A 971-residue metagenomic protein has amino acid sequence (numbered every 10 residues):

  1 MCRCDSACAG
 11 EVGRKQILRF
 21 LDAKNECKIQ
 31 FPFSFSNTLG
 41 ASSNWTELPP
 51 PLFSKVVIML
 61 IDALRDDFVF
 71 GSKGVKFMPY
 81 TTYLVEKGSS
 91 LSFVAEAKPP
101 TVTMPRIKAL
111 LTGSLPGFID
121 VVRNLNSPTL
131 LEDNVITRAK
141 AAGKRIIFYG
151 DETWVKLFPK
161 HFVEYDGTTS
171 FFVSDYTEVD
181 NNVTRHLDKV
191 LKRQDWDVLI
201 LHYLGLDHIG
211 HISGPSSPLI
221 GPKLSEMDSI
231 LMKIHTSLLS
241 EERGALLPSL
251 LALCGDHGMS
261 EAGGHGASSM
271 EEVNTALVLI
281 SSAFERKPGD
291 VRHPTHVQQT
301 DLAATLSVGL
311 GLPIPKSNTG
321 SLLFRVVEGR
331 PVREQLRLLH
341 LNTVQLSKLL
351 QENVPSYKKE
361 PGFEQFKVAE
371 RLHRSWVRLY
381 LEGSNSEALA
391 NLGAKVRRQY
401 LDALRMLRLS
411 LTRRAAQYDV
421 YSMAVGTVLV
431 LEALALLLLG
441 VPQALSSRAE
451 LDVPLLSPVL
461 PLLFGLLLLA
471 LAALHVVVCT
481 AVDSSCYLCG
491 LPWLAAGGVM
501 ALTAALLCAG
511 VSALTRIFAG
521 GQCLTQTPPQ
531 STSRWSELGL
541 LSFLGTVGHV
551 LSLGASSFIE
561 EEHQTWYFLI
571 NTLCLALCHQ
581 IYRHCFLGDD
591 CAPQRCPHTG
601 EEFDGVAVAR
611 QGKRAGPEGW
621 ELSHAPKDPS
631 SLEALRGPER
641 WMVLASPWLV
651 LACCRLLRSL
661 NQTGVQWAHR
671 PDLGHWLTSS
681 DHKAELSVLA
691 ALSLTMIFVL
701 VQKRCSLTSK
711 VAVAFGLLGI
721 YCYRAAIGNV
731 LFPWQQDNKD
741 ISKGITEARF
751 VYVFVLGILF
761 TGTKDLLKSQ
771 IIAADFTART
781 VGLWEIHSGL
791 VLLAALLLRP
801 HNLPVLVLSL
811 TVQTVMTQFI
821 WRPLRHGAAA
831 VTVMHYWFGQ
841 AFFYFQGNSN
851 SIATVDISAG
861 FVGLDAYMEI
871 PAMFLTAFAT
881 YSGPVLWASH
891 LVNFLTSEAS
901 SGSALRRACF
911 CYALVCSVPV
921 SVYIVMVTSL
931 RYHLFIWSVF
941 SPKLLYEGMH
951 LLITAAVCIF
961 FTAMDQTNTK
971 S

Functional and structural regions predicted by a protein language model:
M1-F31, F53-I58, R65-V198, L204-I212 (+1 more regions): Active-site-proximal alpha/beta segments of enzymes that process anionic O-linked groups
C2-Q16, E26-K28, R413-S971: Alpha-helical transmembrane segments of integral membrane proteins
P49-L52, T177-K192, D197-L199, L206-G263: A long, amphipathic alpha-helix that forms part of the scaffold/cap immediately adjacent to metal-dependent active
I119-D120, T168-F171, I212-S217, S260-G263 (+2 more regions): Flexible glycine/proline-enriched surface loops and loop-helix/loop-strand junctions
L253-V291, E334-L336: Histidine-centered active-site microenvironments of extracellular/periplasmic hydrolases and transferases
G266-A276, S281-E285, Q299, Y752 (+3 more regions): Active-site neighborhoods of enzymes that stabilize oxyanions during catalysis
S268, K287-L302, S307-G329, E334-N342 (+9 more regions): Eukaryote-biased recognition of electropositive, low-complexity segments and basic polyanion/acidic-motif-binding
L323-E432, L467-L471, H475, G490-A496 (+1 more regions): Phosphate/adenylate-binding glycine loop and adjacent helical scaffold
